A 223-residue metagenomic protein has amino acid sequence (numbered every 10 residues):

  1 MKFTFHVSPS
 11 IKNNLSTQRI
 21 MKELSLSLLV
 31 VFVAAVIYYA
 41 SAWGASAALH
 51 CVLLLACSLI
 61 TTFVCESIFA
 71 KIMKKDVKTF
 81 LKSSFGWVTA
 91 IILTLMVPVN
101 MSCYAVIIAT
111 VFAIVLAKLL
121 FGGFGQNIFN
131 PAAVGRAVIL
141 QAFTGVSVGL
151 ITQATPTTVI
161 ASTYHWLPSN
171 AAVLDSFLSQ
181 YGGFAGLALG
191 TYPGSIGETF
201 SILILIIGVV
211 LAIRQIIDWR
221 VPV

Functional and structural regions predicted by a protein language model:
M1-F63, S67-A70: N-terminal signal-anchor module of multipass membrane proteins
F5-I11, T62-V77, I114-G125, I206-Q215: C-terminal ends of transmembrane helices
N14-I20, A70-K82, N100-M101, L189-G197 (+1 more regions): Short, amphipathic, aromatic/basic-enriched membrane-interface segments that mark the entry/exit of transmembrane
I20-L28, T79-T89, V106-V111, G182-G183 (+2 more regions): Short hydrophobic alpha-helical membrane-embedded segments
S27-I37, S58-E66, L93-L95, V111-V115 (+2 more regions): Hydrophobic core segments of alpha-helical transmembrane domains in multi-pass membrane transport and ion-translocation
A47-T61, N100-A109, Y192-S201: Structural signature of hydrophobic alpha-helical transmembrane segments
F85-P156: A generic, well-ordered mixed alpha/beta core segment in the N-terminal half of proteins
G125-L205: Long hydrophobic alpha-helical segments that form multi-pass transmembrane helix bundles in integral membrane proteins
